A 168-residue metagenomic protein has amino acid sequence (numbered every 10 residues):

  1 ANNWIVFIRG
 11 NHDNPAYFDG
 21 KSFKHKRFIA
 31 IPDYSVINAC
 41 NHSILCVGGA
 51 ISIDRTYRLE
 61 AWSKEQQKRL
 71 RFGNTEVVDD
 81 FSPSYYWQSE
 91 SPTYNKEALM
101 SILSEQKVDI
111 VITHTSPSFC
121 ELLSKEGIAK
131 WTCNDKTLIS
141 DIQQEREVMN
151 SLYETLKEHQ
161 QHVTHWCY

Functional and structural regions predicted by a protein language model:
A1-C40, K130-W131, I142-V148, E158-H159: Core catalytic region of metal-dependent phosphoesterases/phosphodiesterases, especially metallo-beta-lactamase-like
N2-W4, S104-D109, S151-W166: A structural motif corresponding to the C-terminal end of an alpha-helix and its immediate exit/capping segment
V6-R9, A30, L45-V47, I110-H114 (+1 more regions): A structural signal for short, well-ordered beta-strand segments and their strand-loop junctions that often border
I8-F18, I37, S52-T56, S116-L122 (+1 more regions): Active-site environment of divalent metal-dependent phosphoester hydrolases
F28-I29, R69, V78, V163: A broad structural signal for short, well-ordered beta-strand segments within beta-sheet-rich domains
I31-P32, K96-M100, M149-E154: A generic local structural motif
H42-E147: Active-site-proximal loop/helix segment associated with metal-binding centers of metalloenzymes
